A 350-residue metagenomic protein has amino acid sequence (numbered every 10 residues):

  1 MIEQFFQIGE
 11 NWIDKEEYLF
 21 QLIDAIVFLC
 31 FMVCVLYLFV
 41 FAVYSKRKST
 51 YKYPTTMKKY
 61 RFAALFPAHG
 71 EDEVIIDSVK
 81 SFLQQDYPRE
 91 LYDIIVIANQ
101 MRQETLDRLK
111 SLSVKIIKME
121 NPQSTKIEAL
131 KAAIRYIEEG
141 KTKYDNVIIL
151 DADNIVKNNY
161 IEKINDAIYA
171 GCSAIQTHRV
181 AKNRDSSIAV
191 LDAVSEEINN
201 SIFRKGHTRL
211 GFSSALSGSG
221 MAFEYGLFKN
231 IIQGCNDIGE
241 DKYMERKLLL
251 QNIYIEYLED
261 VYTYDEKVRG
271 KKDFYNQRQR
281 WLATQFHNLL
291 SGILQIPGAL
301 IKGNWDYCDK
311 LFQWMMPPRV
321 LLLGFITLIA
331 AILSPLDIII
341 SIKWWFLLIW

Functional and structural regions predicted by a protein language model:
I2-K80: N-proximal low-complexity "stem/linker" segments adjacent to membrane-targeting elements
I8-D24, F28, Y44-T55, L210-G211 (+1 more regions): Basic/Trp-rich segment in TM-proximal cytosolic loops or flexible interdomain/linker regions
Y60-A63, D93, Y243: Cell-envelope/extracellular polymer assembly enzymes that use nucleotide-activated donors
K80-L91: Short, acidic, metal-binding catalytic loop of nucleotide-sugar glycosyltransferases
I95-L106, E120-Q123, I155: A conserved acidic beta->alpha catalytic loop
Q123-G140, N158-D237, Q279, F286-L290: Long helical/loop segments within the catalytic core of UDP-sugar-dependent glycosyltransferases, especially the large
K141-I155: Short beta-strand-to-loop acidic/aromatic patch adjacent to the donor-nucleotide binding site
I238-M244: Acidic donor-binding loop at a coil-to-helix junction in glycosyltransferase catalytic cores that engages
